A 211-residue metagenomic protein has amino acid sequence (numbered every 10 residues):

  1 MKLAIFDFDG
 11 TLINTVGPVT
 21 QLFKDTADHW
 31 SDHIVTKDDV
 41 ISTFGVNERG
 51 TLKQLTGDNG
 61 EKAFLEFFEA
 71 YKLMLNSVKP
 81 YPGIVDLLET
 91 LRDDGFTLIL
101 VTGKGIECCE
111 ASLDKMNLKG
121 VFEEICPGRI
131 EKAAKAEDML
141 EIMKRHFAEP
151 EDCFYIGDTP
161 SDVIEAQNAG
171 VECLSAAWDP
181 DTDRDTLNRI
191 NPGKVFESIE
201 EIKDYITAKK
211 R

Functional and structural regions predicted by a protein language model:
K2-D86: N-terminal helical cap/lid subdomain that shapes the substrate entry/recognition surface in HAD-like hydrolases
D39, K119-A133: A short, structured active-site edge motif that brings together acidic residues
L73-L100, I106-E110, A136: Short, acidic loop-to-helix structural element flanking the phosphoryl-transfer center in phosphate-processing enzymes
D93-F96, H146-D152, K209-K210: Glycine-rich phosphate-binding loop signature in dinucleotide/nucleotide-binding domains
G103, A177-P180, I199: Short secondary-structure boundary segments
K119-E123, E149, G193-F196: Conserved H-loop
A136-V163: Conserved Lys-Pro-Asp/Glu-containing loop-to-beta segment of HAD-superfamily phosphomonoesterases, centered on
F154-K194: Acidic, Mg2+-coordinating phosphoryl-transfer loop and its flanking beta/alpha structural elements, shared across
